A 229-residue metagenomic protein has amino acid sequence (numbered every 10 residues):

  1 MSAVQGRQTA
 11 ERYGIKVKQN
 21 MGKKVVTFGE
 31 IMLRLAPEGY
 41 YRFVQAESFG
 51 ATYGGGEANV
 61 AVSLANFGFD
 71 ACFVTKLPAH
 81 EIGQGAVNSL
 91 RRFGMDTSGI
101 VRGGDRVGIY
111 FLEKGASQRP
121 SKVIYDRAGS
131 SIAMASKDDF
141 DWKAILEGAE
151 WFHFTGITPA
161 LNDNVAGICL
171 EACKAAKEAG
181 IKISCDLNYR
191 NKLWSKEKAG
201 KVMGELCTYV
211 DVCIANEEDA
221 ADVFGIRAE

Functional and structural regions predicted by a protein language model:
G6, G14-V26, R91, T97 (+1 more regions): Ribokinase/PfkB-type carbohydrate-kinase core domain
T9: Short polybasic linear motifs
G14-S98, A135-K137: Glycine-rich phosphate/adenosyl-contacting loop at the front of the ribokinase-like
K76-I82, D105, G115, G129 (+1 more regions): Acidic, glycine-rich active-site loops and adjacent beta-strand->loop/helix elements that engage anionic groups
E81-G83, V107-I109, W194, V223-F224: Short secondary-structure boundary/hinge segments and terminal tails
G99-G108, D219: A short, structured active-site edge motif that brings together acidic residues
